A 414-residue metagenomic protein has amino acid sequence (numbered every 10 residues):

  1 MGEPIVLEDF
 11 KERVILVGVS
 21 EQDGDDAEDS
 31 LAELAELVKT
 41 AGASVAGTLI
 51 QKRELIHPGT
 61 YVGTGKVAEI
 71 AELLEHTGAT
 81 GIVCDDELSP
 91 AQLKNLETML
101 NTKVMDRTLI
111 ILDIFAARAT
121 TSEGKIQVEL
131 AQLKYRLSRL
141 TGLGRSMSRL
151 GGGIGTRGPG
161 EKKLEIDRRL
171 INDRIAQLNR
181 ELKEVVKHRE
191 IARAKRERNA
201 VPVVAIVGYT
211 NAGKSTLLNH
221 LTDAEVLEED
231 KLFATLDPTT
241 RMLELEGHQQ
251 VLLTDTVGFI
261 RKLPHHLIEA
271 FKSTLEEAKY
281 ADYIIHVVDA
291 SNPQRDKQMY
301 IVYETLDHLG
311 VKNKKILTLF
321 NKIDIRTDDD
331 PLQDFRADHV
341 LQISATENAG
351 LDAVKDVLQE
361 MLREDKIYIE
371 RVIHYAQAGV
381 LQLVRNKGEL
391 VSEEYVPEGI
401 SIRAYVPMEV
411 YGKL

Functional and structural regions predicted by a protein language model:
M1-D113: N-terminal accessory targeting/assembly segments
M1-L16, T141-A212, L218, P293 (+1 more regions): C-terminal-of-GTPase-core extension/linker across diverse P-loop GTPases
S20-G24, R53-L55, E87-P90, L109-L112 (+6 more regions): Conserved nucleotide-binding/hydrolysis micro-motifs of P-loop NTPases
E21-D26, L55-T60, R118-E123, K162-K163 (+4 more regions): Flexible beta-alpha connector loops of hexameric P-loop NTPases
S30-K39, A71-H76, L88-T102, H248-Q249 (+1 more regions): Conserved C-terminal guanine-recognition region of P-loop GTPase G domains, centered on the G4
L109-A131: Short alpha-helix plus adjacent loop in nuclease-associated cores
R189, R196-P202, H220-Q250, I260-A270 (+2 more regions): Switch I (effector-binding) loop of TRAFAC-class P-loop GTPase G-domains
